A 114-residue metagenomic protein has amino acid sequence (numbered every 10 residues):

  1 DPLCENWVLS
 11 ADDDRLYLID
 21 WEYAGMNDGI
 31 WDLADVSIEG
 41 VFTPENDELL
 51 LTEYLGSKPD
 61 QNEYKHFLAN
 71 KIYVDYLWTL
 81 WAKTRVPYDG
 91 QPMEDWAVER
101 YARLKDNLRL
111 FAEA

Functional and structural regions predicted by a protein language model:
D1-W31: Active-site acidic catalytic loop and adjacent metal/ATP-binding pocket of ATP-dependent phosphoryl transfer enzymes
V8, I38-F42, D106: Short helix-capping and hinge/turn segments at secondary-structure transitions, especially at repeat and domain
S10-D13, T52, Q61, R103: An alpha-helical support segment within catalytic cores of ATP-dependent transferases
A11, G25, D35, A82-R85 (+1 more regions): Short, isolated positions within intrinsically disordered regulatory regions of eukaryotic proteins
I30-P59, I72-G90: Active-site activation/catalytic loop segments of kinase-like enzymes and analogous catalytic loops in related
G40, K71, E99-R103: Secondary-structure boundary/capping motif
H66-A69: ATP-dependent phospho-/nucleotidyl transfer catalytic cores
L80-A114: ATP/Mg2+ or Mg2+-diphosphate-binding catalytic cores that bind nucleotide phosphates or diphosphates via glycine-rich
